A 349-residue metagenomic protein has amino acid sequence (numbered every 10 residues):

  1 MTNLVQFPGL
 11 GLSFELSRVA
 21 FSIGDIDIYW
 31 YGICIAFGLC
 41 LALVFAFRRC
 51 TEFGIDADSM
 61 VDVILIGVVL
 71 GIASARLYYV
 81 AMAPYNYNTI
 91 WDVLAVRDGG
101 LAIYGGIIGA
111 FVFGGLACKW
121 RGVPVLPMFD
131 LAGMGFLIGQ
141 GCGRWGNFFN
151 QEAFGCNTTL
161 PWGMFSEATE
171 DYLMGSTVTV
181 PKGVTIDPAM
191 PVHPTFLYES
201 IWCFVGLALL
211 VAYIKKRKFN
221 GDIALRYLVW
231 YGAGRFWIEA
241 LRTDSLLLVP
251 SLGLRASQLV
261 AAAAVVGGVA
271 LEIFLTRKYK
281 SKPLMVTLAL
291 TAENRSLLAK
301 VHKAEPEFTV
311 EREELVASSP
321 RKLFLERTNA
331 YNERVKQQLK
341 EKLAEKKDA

Functional and structural regions predicted by a protein language model:
M1-A349: A feature for loop-to-transmembrane-helix boundaries and adjacent hydrophobic helices in multi-pass integral membrane
